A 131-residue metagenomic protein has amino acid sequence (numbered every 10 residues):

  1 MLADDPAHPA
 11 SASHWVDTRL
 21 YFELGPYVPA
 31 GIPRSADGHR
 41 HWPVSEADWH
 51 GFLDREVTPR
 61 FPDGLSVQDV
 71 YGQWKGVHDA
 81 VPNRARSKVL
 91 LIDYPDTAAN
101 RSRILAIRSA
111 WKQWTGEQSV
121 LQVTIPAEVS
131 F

Functional and structural regions predicted by a protein language model:
M1-A3, T58-H78, G116-S130: Generic detector of solvent-exposed, compositionally biased contiguous segments
L2-V67: N-terminal secretory signal peptides
T18, F52, V77, W114-E117: Enriched - but not universal
E23-G25, V70, D93, I125: Active-site-proximal beta-strand/loop segments in catalytic clefts of secreted hydrolases
D48-R86, L91-A98: Mature extracytoplasmic domains of secretory-pathway proteins
D79-F131: Helix-rich interaction surfaces within compact, conserved domain-sized segments that mediate assembly or partner
